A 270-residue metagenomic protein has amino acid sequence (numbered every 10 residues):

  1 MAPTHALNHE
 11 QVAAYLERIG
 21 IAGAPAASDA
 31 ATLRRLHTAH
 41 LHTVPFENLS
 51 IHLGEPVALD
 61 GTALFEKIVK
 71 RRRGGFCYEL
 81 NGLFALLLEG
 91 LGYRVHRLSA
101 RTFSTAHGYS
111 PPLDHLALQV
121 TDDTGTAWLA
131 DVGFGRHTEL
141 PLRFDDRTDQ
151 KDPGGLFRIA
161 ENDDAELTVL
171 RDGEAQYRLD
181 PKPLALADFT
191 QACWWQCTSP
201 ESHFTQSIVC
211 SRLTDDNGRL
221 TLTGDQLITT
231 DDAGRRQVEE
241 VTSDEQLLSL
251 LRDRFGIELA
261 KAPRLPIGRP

Functional and structural regions predicted by a protein language model:
M1-G74, E89-P112, F134-R143, R147-P270: Mixed-charge, low-complexity segments
L116-Q119: Short beta-strand scaffold segments in enzyme catalytic cores
D123-W128: Active-site beta-strand-loop-beta-strand hairpin of nuclease catalytic cores that positions key catalytic residues
A130-V132: Conserved catalytic cores of phosphodiester-cleaving nucleases, focusing on short active-site segments
